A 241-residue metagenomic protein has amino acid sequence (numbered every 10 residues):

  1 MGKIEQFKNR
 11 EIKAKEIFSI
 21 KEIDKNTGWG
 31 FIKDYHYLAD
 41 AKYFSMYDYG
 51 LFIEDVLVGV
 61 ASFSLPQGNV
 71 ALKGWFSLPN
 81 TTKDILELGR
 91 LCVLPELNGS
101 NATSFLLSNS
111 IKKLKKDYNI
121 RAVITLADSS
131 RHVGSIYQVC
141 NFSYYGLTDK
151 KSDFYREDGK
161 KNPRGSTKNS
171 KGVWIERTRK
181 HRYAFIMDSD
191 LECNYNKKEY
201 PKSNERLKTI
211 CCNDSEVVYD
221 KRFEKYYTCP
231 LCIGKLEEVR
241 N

Functional and structural regions predicted by a protein language model:
G2-F44: Short amphipathic alpha-helix that is part of the acyltransferase structural core
S19-E22, S64-I175, F185: Acyl-donor binding region in acyl/amide transferases
I32, S45-L65: Conserved beta-hairpin
D84, L207-K208, K225: Short metal-coordination and nucleic-acid-contact micro-motifs, chiefly zinc-binding Cys/His arrays
Y195-K208, S215-V217: Short, cationic low-complexity segments
K208-C212, C229-C232: Short cysteine-rich clusters marking metal-coordination/redox-active sites
D214-Y219, L236-E237: Cys/His-rich microdomains that often coordinate metals
R222-K235: Cysteine-rich micro-motifs
